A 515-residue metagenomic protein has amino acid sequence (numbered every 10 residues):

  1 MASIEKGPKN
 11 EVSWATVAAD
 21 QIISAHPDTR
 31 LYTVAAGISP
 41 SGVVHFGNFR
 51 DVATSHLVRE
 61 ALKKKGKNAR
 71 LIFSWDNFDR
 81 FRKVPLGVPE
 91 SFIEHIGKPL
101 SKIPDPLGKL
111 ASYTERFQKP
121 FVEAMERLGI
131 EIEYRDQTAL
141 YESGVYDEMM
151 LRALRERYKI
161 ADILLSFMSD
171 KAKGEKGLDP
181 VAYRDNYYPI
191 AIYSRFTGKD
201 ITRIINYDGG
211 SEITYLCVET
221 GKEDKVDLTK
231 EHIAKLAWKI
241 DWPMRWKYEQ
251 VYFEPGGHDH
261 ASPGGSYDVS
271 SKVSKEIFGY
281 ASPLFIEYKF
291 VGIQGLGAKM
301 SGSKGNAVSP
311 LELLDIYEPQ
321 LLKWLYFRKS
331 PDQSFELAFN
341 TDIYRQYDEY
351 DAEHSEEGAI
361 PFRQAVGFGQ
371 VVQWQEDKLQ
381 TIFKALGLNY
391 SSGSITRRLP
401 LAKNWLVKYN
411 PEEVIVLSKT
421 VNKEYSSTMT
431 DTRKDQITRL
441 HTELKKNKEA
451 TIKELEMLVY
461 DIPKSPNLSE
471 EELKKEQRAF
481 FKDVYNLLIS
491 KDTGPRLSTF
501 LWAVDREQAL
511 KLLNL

Functional and structural regions predicted by a protein language model:
M1-T29, V44, R70-I72, A161 (+2 more regions): Basic, alpha-helical terminal appendages of large translation-related enzymes
A2-G87, P243-S262: N-terminal catalytic cores of NTP/NDP-binding nucleotidyl/phosphoryl-transfer enzymes
H45, A153, E318, V484: Residue-level signal for inorganic ion chemistry
K63, E126, L154: Anion (oxyanion) recognition and catalysis
F78-H95, M149-M150, A298-G302: Charged, often glycine-rich, active-site loop that binds/positions anionic groups
F92-A124, L128: A glycine-rich helix N-cap at a beta->alpha junction
I130-P310: Active-site cores that bind ATP or allylic diphosphates and position pyrophosphate for catalysis
S262, Y267, S274-F278, K289-P411 (+1 more regions): Catalytic adenosine-cofactor/nucleotide-binding cores of aminoacyl-tRNA synthetases and other
